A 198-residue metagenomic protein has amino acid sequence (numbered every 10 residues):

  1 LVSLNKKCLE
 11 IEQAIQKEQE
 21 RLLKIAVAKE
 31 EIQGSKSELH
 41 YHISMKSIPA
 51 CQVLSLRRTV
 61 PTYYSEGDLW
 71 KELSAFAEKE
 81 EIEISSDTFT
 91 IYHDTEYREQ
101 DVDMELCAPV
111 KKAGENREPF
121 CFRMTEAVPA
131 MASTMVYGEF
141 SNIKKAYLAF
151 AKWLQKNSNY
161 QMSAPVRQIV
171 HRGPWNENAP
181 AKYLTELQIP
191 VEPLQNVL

Functional and structural regions predicted by a protein language model:
L1-L198: A solvent-exposed interaction/effector surface
